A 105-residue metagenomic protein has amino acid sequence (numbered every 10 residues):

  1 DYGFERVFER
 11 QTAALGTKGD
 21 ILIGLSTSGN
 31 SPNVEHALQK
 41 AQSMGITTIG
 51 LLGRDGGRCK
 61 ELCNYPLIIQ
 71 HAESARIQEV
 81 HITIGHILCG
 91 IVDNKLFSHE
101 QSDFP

Functional and structural regions predicted by a protein language model:
D1-Q101: Glycine-rich phosphate-binding loops that contact phosphosugars or nucleotide phosphates
